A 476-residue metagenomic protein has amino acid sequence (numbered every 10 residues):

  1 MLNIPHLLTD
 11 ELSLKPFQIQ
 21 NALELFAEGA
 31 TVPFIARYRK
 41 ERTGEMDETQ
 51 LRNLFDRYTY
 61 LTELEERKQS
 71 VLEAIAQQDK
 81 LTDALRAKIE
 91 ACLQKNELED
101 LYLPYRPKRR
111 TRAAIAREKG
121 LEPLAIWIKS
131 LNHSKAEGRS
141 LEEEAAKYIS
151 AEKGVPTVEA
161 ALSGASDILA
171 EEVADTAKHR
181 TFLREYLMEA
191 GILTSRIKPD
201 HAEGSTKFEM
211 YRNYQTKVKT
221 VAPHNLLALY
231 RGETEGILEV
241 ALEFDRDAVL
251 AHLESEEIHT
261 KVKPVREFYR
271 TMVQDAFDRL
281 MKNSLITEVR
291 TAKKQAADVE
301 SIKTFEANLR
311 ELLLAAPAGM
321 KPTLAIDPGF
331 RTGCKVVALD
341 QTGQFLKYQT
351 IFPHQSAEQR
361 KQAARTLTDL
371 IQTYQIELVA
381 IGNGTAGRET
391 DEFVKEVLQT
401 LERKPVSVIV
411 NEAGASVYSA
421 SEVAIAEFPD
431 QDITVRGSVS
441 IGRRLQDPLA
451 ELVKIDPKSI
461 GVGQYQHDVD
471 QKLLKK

Functional and structural regions predicted by a protein language model:
M1-Q20, A27: Generic start-of-chain signal for non-secretory N-termini
L2-H6, P33, R109: A generic alpha-helix surface/boundary motif
N21, A30-E45: Feature marking long nucleic-acid-engaging regions of large polymerase/nuclease enzymes
A22-L23, Y102: Short alpha-helical scaffolding segments that buttress acidic/His motifs in well-ordered protein cores
E24-L25, A91: Short alpha-helical segment immediately N-terminal to, or the first helix within, an HTH/HTH-like DNA-binding domain
F34, Q50-N53, Y60-A74, Q78-A325 (+4 more regions): Duplex nucleic acid-engaging cores and interfaces of nucleic-acid transaction enzymes
A74, R117-K119, G138-E142, R444-K476: Extended compositionally biased segments used for macromolecular assembly or nucleic-acid engagement
